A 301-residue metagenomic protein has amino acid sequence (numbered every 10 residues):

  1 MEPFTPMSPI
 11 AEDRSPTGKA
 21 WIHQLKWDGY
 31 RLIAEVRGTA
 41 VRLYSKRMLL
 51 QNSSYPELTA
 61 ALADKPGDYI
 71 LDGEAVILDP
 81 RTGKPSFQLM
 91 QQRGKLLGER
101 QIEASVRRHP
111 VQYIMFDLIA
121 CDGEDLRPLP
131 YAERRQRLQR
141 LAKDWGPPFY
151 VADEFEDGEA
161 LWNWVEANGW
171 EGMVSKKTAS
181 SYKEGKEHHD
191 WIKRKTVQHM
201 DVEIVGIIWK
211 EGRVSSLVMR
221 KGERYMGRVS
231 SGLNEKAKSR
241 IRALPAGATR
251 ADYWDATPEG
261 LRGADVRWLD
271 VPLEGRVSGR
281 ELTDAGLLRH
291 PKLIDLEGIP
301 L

Functional and structural regions predicted by a protein language model:
M1-L301: Catalytic cores of nucleic-acid ligases and guanylyltransferases
